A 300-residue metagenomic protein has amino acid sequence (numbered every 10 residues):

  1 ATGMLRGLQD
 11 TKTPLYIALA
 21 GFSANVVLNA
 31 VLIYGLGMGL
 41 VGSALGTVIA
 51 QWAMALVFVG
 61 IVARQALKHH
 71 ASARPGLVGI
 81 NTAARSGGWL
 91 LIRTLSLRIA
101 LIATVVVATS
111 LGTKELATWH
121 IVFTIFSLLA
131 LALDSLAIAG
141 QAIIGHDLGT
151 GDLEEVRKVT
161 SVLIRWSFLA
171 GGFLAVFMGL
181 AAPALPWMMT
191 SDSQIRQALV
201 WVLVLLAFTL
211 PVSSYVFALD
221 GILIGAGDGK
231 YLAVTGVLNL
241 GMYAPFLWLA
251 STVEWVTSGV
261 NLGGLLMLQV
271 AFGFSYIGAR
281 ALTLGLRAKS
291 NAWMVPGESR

Functional and structural regions predicted by a protein language model:
A1-M4, V26-V31, V59, I102-V107 (+4 more regions): Alpha-helical transmembrane segments of multipass membrane proteins
A1-P14, T118-A182, Y215-G227, Y231-L232 (+1 more regions): Small-residue-rich hydrophobic transmembrane alpha-helices
G7-L8, G35-G37, S110-T113, T150 (+2 more regions): Helix-loop interface residues and adjacent transmembrane-helix termini in multi-pass membrane transporters, primarily
T11, L40, T113-L116, G229 (+1 more regions): Membrane-helix interface/capping residues of multi-pass secondary transporters
A18-N25, T124-I125, V237-F246: Small-residue-enriched core segments of transmembrane alpha-helices in multipass membrane transport and channel
A24-V27, G35-G88, I144-T209, A250-R300: Short alpha-helical transmembrane segments in multi-pass integral membrane proteins
I33, L97, L101, V105 (+5 more regions): Juxtamembrane/transmembrane-helix interface segments of polytopic membrane transporters
N81-H146, S167-A175, D192, L206-S213 (+2 more regions): Transmembrane helix-bundle signature of multi-pass secondary active exporters and lipid flippases
